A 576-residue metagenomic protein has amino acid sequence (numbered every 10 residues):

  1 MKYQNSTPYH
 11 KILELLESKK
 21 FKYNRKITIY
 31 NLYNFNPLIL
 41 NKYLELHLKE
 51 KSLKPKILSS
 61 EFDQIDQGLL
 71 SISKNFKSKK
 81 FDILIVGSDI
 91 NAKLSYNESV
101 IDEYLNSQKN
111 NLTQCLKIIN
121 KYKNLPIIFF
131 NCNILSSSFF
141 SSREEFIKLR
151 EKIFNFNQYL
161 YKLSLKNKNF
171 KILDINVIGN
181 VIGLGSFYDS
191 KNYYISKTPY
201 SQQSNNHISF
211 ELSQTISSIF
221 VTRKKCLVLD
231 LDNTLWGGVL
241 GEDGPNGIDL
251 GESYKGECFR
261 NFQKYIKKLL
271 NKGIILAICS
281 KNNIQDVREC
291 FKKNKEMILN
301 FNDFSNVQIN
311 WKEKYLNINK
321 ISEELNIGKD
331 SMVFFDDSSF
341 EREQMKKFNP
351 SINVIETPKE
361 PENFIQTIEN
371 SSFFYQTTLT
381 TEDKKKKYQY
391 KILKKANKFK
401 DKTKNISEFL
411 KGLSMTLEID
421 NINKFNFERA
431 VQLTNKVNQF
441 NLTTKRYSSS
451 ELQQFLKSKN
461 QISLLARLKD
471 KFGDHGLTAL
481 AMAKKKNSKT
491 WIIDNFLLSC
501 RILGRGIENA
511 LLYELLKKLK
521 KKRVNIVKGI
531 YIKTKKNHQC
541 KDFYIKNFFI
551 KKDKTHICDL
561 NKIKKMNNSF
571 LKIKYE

Functional and structural regions predicted by a protein language model:
M1-I12, G247-Y254, N294-E313, K320: Glycine-rich phosphate-binding "P-loop"
M1-V228, L235-W236, G241-N246, F340 (+1 more regions): Extracellular glycan-modifying ectodomains
L240-I266, S351-T357: Basic, amphipathic juxtamembrane/active-site segments that coordinate anionic phosphate or diphosphate groups
E257, N261-K292, V307-Q308, R429 (+4 more regions): Substrate-recognition element of Asp-dependent hydrolases with the DxDx(T/V) motif
K293, E418, I422-L498: A conserved beta-strand-loop-helix scaffold within acyl/acetyltransferase catalytic domains
I318-S339, M345: Conserved Lys-Pro-Asp/Glu-containing loop-to-beta segment of HAD-superfamily phosphomonoesterases, centered on
E324, K346, P350-L413, K517-E576: Terminal substrate-recognition subdomain of acyl/acetyltransferases
K471, L477-K551: Acyl-donor binding region in acyl/amide transferases
